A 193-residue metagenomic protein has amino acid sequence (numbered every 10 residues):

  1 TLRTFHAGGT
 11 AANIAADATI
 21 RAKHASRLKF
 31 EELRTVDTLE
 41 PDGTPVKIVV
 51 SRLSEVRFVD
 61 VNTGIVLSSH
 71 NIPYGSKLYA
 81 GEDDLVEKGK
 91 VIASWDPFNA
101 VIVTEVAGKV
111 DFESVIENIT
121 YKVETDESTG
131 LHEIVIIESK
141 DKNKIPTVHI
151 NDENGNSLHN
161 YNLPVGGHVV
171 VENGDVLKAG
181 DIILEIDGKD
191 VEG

Functional and structural regions predicted by a protein language model:
T1-G193: Intrinsically disordered, low-complexity regulatory segments
